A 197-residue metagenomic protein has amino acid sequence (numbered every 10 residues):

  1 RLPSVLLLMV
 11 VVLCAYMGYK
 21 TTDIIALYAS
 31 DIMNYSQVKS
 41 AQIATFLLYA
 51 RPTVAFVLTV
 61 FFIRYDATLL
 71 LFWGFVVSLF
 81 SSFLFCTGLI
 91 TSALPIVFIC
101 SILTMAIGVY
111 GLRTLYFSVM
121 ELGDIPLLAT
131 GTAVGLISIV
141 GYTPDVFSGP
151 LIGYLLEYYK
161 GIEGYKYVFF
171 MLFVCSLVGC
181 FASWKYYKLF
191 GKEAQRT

Functional and structural regions predicted by a protein language model:
P3-A55, R113, S148-G149: Extracytoplasmic gate region of multi-pass secondary transporters
C14, F46, A50, T104 (+1 more regions): Small/hydrophobic positions within alpha-helical transmembrane segments of multi-pass membrane transporters
V54-A67, L156-E157: Helix-to-loop junctions at the C-terminal end of transmembrane segments in multipass secondary transporters
D66-V119: C-terminal transmembrane helical hairpin of 12-TM major facilitator-type secondary transporters
D124-K160: A late C-terminal transmembrane helix in Major Facilitator Superfamily
G153-S176: A membrane-interface helix-boundary motif in multi-pass transporters
Y187-T197: Intrinsic disorder in cytosolic terminal tails and internal cytosolic loops of multi-pass membrane transporters
